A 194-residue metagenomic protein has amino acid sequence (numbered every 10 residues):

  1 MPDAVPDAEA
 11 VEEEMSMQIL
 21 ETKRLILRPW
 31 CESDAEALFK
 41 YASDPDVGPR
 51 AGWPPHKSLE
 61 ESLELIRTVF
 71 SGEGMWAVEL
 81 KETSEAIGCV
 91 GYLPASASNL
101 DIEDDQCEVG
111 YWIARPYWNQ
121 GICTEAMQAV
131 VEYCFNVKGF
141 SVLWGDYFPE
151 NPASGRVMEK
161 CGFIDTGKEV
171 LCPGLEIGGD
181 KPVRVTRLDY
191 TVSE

Functional and structural regions predicted by a protein language model:
P2-R50, E79-E194: Acyl-donor (CoA/ACP) binding surface of acyl/acetyltransferases
D46-R67: Conserved GNAT-fold acetyl-CoA-binding loop/helix
I66-A77: A short helix-loop-beta-strand connector motif used in the catalytic cores of GNAT acetyltransferases and, in some
